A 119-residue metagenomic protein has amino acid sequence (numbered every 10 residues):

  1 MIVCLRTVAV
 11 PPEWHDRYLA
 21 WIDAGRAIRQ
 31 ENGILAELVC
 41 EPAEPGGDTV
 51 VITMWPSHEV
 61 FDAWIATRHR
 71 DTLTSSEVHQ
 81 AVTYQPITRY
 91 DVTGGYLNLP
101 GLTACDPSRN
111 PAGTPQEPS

Functional and structural regions predicted by a protein language model:
M1, A20-W21: Short solvent-exposed loop/turn micro-motifs enriched in small/polar/acidic residues
I2-A9, L38-H69, C105: Short, well-ordered beta-strand segments in beta-rich or mixed alpha/beta enzyme and ligand-binding folds
A9-A20: Short, surface-exposed ligand-recognition loops at beta-strand->loop->(often short) alpha-helix junctions that present
V10-P12, S57, D91-G94: Non-catalytic surface loops within mature trypsin-like serine protease
D16-Y18, F61-A63, L97: Short acidic, gly/pro-rich beta-turn/loop elements at beta-sheet edges and active-site/ligand-binding grooves
A24-A36, M54-Y90: An amphipathic, aromatic/His-enriched active-site/gating alpha helix that lines ligand/cofactor pockets
C40-P42, R89-V92: Conserved beta-strand termini and adjacent loop/short-helix elements that scaffold enzyme active sites in alpha/beta
Y90-S119: Acidic/histidine-enriched, glycine/proline-rich intrinsically disordered or flexible terminal extensions
